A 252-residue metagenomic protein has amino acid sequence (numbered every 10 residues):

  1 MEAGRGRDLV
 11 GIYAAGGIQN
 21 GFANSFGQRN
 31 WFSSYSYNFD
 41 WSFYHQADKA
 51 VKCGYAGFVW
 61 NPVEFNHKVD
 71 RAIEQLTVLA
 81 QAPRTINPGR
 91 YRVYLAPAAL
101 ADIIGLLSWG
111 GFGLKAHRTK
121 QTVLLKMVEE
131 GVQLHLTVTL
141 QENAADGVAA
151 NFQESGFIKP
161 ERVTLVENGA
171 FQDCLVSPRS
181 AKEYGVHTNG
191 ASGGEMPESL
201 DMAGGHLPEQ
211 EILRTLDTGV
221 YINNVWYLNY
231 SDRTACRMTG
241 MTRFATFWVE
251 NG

Functional and structural regions predicted by a protein language model:
M1-N151, I158-E161, E167-A170: Active-site bordering "gate/hinge" segments that shape substrate access to catalytic or cofactor-binding pockets
M127-N251: Dual-mode signal for accessory low-complexity, basic/Gly-rich regions
